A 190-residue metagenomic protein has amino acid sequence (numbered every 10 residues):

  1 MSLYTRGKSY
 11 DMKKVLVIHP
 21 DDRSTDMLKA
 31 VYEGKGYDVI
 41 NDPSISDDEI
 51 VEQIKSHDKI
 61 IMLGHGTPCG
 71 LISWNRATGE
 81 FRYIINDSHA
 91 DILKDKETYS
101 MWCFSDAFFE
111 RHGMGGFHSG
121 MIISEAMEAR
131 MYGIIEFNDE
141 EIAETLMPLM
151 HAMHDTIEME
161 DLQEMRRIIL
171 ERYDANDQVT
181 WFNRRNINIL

Functional and structural regions predicted by a protein language model:
S2-L63, Y99-M101: A domain-level signal for caspase-like cysteine endopeptidase catalytic cores and their zymogen-processing architecture
Y10-D11, L93, S105: Active-site-adjacent structural elements in enzyme catalytic domains
D21-T25, I45-D47, H65-I72, F104-F108 (+1 more regions): Short acidic, S/G/P-rich loop/turn micro-motifs used as interaction or catalytic elements
A30-Y32, W74-A77, G113-G115: Short, glycine/charged-enriched secondary-structure capping and boundary segments
G34, L93-D95, R111: Short, well-ordered coil/turn elements that cap or connect secondary structure elements
D48-Q53, L71-I72, D87-D91, E110-R111: Short, T/G/N/S-enriched strand-turn elements that build extracellular solenoid repeat scaffolds
T67-K94: A short, glycine/acidic-enriched catalytic loop
E97-L190: Active-site-proximal C-terminal subdomain of hydrolase catalytic domains
